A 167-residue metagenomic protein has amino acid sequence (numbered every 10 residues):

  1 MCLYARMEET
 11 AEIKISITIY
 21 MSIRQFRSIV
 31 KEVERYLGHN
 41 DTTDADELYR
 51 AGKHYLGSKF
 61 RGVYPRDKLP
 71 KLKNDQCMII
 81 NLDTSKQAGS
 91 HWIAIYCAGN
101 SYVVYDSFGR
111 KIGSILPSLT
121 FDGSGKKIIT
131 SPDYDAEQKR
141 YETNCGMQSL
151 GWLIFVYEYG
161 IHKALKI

Functional and structural regions predicted by a protein language model:
C2, A11, I17-I93, A98-Y102: Cysteine protease catalytic domains with a Cys-His-Asp triad
N74-V156: Cysteine protease-like catalytic core of ubiquitin/ubiquitin-like
W152-I167: Contiguous terminal or domain-adjacent regions that often encompass a lipid-handling module or interaction segment
